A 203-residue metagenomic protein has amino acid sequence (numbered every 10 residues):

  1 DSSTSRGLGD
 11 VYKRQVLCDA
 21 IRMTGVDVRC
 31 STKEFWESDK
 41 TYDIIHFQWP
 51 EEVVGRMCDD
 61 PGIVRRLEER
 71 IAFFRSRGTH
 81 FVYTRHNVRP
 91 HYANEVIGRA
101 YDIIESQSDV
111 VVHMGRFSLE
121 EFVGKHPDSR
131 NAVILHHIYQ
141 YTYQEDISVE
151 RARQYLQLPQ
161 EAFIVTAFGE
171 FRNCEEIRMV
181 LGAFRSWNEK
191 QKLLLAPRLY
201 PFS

Functional and structural regions predicted by a protein language model:
D1-Y12: Single conserved hydrophobic/aromatic residue that forms the stacking wall/gate of nucleotide- or nucleobase-binding
V26, E37-V64, V82-T84: Short N-terminal targeting/anchoring amphipathic segment
R65-H80, R89, A93-V111: Membrane-proximal helix-turn-helix segments that form the acceptor-binding/catalytic region of lipid-linked
S106-V123, P127-Q144: Donor nucleotide-sugar binding/catalytic pocket of nucleotide-sugar-dependent glycosyltransferases
Y143-L158: A short helix/loop element that forms part of the nucleotide-sugar donor recognition site in Leloir-type
L158-E175: Conserved donor-binding/catalytic core segment of Leloir-type glycosyltransferases
V165, I177-A183, L193: A structural motif in glycosyltransferase catalytic domains
K192-S203: Glycosyltransferase donor-sugar binding loop
